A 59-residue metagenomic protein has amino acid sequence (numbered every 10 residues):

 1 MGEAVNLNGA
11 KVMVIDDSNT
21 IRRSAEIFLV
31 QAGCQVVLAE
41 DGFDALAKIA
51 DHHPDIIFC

Functional and structural regions predicted by a protein language model:
M1-M13: Non-catalytic signal-transmission and effector/linker regions of two-component phosphorelay proteins
D16-D17, D55: Acidic active-site catalytic centers that drive phospho-/nucleotidyl reactions and related ester hydrolyses
S18-R22: Short acidic/polar segment at the start of the alpha1 helix of CheY-like receiver
R23-Q31: Charged docking surfaces used in two-component/phosphorelay signaling
G33-V36: A generic structural motif
L38-I56: Acidic, metal-coordinating helix/loop segments flanking the phosphotransfer/catalytic sites of two-component signaling
C59: Active-site T/S-Asp motif of two-component receiver
